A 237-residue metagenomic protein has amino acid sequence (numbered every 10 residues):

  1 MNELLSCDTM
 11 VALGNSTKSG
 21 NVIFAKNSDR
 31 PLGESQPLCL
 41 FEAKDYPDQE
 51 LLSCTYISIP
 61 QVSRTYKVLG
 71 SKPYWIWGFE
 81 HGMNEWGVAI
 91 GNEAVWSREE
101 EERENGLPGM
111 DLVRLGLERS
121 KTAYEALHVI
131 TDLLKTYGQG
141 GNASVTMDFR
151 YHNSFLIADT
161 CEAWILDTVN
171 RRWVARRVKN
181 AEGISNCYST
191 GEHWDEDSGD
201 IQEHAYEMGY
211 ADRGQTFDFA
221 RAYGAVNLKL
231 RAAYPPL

Functional and structural regions predicted by a protein language model:
N2-G109, V129-L237: A contiguous strand-loop segment
M110-D111, Y124: A structural signal for well-ordered alpha-helical segments within the folded catalytic domains of diverse enzymes
L112-R119: Second-shell loop/turn segments in exported
R119-L127: Short, charged, surface-exposed loops that flank catalytic or proteolytic processing sites
